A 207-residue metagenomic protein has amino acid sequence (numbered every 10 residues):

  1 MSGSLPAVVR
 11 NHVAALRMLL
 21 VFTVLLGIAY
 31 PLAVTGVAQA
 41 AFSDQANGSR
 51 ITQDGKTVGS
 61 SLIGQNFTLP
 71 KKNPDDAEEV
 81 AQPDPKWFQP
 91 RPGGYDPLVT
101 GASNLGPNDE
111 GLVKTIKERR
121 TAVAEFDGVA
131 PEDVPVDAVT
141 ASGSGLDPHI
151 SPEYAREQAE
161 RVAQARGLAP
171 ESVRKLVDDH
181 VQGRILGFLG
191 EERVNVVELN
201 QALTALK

Functional and structural regions predicted by a protein language model:
M1-V9: N-terminal Lys/Arg-rich, disordered targeting/topogenic segments
P6-A7, A14, L26-G27, L32-Q158 (+3 more regions): Flexible, solvent-exposed loop/hinge segments and secondary-structure transition points
H12-L19, T23: Loop-to-transmembrane-helix entry motif
R156-K207: Extracytoplasmic/periplasmic C-terminal soluble domains
